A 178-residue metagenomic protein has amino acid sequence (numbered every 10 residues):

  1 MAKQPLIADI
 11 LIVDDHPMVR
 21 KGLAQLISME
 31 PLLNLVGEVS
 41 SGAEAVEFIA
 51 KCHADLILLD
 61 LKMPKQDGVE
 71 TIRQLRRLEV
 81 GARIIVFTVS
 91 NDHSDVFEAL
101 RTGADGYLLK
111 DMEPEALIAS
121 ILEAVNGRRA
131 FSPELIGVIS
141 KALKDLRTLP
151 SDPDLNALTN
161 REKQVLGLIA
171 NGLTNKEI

Functional and structural regions predicted by a protein language model:
L6, G137-L168: Regulatory hinge/linker segments at domain boundaries that couple sensory/effector modules to output domains
D14, D60, T88: Active-site residues of response regulator receiver
V19, P64: The feature encodes the CheY-like receiver
E38-L56: Acidic, metal-coordinating helix/loop segments flanking the phosphotransfer/catalytic sites of two-component signaling
S41-E44, K65-E70: Acidic catalytic/metal-coordinating carboxylates
E47, V69-G81: Short amphipathic alpha-helix used as the core "switch/output" element in two-component signaling
D92-S94, M112-V125, R129, P133-I139 (+1 more regions): C-terminal output helix
